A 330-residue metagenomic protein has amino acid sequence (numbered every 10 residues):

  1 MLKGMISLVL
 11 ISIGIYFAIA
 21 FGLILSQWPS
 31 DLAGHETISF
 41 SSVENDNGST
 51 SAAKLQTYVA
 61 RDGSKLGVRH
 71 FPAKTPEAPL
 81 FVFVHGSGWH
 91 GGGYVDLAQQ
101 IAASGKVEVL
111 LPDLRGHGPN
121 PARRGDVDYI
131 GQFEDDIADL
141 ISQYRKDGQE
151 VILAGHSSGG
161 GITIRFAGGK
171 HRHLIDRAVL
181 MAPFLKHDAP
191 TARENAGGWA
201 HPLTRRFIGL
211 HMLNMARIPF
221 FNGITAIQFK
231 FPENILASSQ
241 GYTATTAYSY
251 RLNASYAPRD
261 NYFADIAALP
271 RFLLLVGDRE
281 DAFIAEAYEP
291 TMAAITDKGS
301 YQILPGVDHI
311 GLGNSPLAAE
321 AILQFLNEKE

Functional and structural regions predicted by a protein language model:
L2-V59, R69: An N-terminal hydrophobic leader/cap segment in hydrolases
I13, F17, S158-Q240: Alpha/beta-hydrolase-fold enzymes
S87-Q99, E286: The serine-hydrolase catalytic nucleophile loop
A102-A122: Conserved alpha/beta-hydrolase
V127-R145: Alpha/beta-hydrolase active-site loop
L269, L274-G277: Short beta-strand/loop motif that positions the catalytic acidic residue of the alpha/beta-hydrolase fold
D278-F283, I310: Acidic catalytic loop of the alpha/beta-hydrolase fold
V307-P316: Catalytic histidine-centered segment of alpha/beta-hydrolase-like enzymes
